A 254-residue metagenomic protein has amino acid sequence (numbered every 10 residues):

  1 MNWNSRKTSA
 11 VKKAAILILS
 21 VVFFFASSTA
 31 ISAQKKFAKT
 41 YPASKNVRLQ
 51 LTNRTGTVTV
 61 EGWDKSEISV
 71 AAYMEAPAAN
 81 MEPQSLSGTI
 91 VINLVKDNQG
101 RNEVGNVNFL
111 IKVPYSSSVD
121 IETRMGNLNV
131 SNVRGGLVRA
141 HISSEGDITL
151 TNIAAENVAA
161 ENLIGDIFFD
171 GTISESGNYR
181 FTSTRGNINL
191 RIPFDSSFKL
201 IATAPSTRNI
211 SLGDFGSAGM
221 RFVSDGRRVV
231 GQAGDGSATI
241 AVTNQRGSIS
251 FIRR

Functional and structural regions predicted by a protein language model:
M1-R254: Intrinsically disordered, low-complexity terminal regions
